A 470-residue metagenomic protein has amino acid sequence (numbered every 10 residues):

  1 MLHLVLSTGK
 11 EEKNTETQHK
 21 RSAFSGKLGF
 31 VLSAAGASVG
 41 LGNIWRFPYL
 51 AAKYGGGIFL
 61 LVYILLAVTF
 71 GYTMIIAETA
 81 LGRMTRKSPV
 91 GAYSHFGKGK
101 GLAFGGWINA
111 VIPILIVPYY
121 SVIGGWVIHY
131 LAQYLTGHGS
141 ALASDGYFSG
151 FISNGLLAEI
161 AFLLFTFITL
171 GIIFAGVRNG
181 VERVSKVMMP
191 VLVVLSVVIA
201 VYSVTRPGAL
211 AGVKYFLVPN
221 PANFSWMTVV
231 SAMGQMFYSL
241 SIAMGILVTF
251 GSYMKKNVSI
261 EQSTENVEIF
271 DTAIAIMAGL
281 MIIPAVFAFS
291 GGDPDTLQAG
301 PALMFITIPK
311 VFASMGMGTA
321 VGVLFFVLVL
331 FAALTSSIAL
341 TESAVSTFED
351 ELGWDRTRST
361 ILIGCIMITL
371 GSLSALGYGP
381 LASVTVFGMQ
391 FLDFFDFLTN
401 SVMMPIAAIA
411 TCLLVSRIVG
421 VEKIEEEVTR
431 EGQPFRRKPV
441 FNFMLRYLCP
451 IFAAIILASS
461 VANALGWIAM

Functional and structural regions predicted by a protein language model:
L2, T17, G91, G124-S153 (+6 more regions): Helix-loop-helix connectors at the membrane interface of multi-pass transporters/channels
L2-W45, M74-T79, R83-F96, K100-F104 (+2 more regions): Membrane-interface "cap" regions at the ends of multi-pass membrane proteins
E16-F24, L28, E182, K186-L334 (+1 more regions): Membrane-embedded translocation segments of transport machinery
Q18-R21, L50-Y54, P89-I108, S121-R178 (+5 more regions): Inter-helical loop and helix-membrane interface segments of multi-pass membrane transporters/permeases
G26-L66, G251, Q262-E265, I269-T272 (+1 more regions): Transmembrane helix-boundary motif of multi-pass solute transporters/channels
A51-A77, L157, M403-A407: Extracellular loop-to-transmembrane helix junctions
V117-L142, V193-F216, F287-A288, L370-Y378 (+2 more regions): Hydrophobic alpha-helical segments and their helix-loop junctions in multi-pass secondary transporters
L392-L413, R436-M470: A generic transmembrane alpha-helix motif of multi-pass inner-membrane proteins
